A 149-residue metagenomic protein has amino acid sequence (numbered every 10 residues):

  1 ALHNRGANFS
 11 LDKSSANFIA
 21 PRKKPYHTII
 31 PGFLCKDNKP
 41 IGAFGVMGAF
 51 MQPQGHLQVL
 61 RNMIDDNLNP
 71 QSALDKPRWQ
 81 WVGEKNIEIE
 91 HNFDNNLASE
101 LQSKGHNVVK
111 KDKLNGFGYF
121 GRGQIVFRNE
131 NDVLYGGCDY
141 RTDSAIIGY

Functional and structural regions predicted by a protein language model:
A1-K111: Proteins synthesized as precursors that undergo proteolytic processing into mature forms
L68-N69, N86, N96-Y149: Terminal-appendage/accessory-domain detector
